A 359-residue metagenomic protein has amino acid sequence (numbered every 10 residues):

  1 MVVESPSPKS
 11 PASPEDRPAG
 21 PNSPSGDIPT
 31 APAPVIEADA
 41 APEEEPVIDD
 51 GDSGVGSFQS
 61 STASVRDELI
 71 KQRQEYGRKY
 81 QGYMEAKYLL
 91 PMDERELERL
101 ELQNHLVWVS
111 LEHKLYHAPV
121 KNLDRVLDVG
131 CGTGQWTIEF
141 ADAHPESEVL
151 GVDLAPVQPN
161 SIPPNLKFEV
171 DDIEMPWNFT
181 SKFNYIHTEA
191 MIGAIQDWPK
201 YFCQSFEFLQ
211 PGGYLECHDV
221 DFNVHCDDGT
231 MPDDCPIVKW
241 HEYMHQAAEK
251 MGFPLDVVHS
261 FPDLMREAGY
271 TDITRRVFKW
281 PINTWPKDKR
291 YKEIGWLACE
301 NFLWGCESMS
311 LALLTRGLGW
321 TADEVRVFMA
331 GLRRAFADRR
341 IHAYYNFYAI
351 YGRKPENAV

Functional and structural regions predicted by a protein language model:
V2-M92, E98: N-terminal auxiliary segments of SAM/dcSAM-dependent transferases
E4-S10, A268-V359: C-terminal lobe and adjacent flexible extensions of AdoMet/dcAdoMet transferase-like proteins
E94-R125, Q135, E139: Conserved alpha-helix/loop element of class I SAM-dependent methyltransferases that forms part of the SAM/SAH-binding
L123-Y185, K200-C203: Class I SAM-dependent methyltransferase SAM/SAH-binding core
T188-M191: A short beta-strand submotif of the Rossmann-like class I SAM-dependent methyltransferase core that lines
G193, Y214-G305: Conserved catalytic/acceptor-binding region of the Class I
I195-D197: Short N-terminal helix/helix-N-cap motif within the alpha/beta-hydrolase-1
P199-Y214: A short glycine-rich, Lys/Arg-flanked "PGG" loop and its adjoining helix->strand segment in the class I
